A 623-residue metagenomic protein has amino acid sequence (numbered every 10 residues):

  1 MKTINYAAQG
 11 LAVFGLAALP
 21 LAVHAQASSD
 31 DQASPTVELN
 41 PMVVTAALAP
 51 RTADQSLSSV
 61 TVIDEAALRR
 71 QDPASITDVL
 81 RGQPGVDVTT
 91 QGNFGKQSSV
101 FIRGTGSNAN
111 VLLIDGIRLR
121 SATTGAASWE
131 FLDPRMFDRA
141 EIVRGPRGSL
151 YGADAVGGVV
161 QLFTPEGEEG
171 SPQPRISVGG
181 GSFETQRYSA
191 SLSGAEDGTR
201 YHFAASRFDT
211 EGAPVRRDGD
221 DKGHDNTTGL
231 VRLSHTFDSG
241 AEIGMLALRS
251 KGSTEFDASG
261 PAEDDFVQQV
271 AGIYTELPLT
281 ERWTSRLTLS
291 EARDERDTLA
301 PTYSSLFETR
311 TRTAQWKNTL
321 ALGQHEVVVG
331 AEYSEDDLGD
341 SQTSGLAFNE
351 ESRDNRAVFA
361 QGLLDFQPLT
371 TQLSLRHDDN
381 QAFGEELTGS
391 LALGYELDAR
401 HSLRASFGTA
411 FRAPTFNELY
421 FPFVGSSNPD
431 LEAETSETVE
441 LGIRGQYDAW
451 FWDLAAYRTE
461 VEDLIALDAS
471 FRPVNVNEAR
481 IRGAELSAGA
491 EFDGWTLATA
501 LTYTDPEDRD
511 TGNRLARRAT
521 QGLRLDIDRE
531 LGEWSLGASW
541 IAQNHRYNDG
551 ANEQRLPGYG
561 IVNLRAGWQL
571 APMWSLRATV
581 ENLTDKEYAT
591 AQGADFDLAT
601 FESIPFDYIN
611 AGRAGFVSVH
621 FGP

Functional and structural regions predicted by a protein language model:
M1-Q83, G194, T227, A490: N-terminal Sec signal peptide and the immediately downstream disordered periplasmic leader that contains the TonB box
T77-I117, S121: Extracytoplasmic beta-strand/coil segments of soluble accessory domains associated with Gram-negative outer-membrane
I117-R144: Short acidic/polar hinge/loop motifs at secondary-structure boundaries that mediate gating or recognition
G148-S149, Q161-F163, G167-S171, S177-G179 (+2 more regions): Periplasmic-side early beta-strands and strand-to-turn transitions of outer-membrane beta-barrels
E196-G198, K222-D337, W452: Outer-membrane beta-barrel domain signature, strongest for Gram-negative TonB-dependent receptors and also present
G260-P278, F307-R310, R353, A382 (+7 more regions): Outer-membrane beta-barrel signature, preferentially recognizing the C-terminal barrel domain of Gram-negative
D365-T370, W452, A456-E460, N475-A551 (+4 more regions): Gram-negative outer-membrane beta-barrel transporters
E462, W568-P623: C-terminal beta-signal and adjacent terminal beta-strands/loops of Gram-negative outer-membrane beta-barrel proteins
